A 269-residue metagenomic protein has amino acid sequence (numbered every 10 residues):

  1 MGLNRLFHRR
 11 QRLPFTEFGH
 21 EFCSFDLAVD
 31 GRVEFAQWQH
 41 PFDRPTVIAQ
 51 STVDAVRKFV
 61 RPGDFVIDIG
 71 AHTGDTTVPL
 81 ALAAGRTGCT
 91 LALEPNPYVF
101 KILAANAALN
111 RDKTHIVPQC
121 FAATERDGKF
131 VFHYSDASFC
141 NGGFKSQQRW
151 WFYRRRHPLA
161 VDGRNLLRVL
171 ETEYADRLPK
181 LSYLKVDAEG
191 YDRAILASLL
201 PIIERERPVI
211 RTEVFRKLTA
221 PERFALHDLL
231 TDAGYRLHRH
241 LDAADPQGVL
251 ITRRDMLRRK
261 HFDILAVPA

Functional and structural regions predicted by a protein language model:
M1-H115, Y153-R155, A160, E173-P179 (+2 more regions): S-adenosyl-L-methionine
P45-F65, H115, K129, K145-E206 (+1 more regions): Short internal loop-to-helix segment that lines adenine-nucleotide cofactor pockets
A71-T73, P97, A123-E125, A188-G190 (+1 more regions): Short, glycine/acidic-enriched loop or turn micro-motifs at the edges of active sites
L80, L103, F132, I195-L199: Hydrophobic packing residues within well-ordered alpha-helices of enzyme cores
F121-T124, N165-L166: Conserved SAM/SAH-binding loop
G128-A137: Polar, low-complexity loop segments and adjacent catalytic/binding residues used for recognizing and processing sugar
V169-A269: Conserved acidic-Pro-Pro-aromatic motif
